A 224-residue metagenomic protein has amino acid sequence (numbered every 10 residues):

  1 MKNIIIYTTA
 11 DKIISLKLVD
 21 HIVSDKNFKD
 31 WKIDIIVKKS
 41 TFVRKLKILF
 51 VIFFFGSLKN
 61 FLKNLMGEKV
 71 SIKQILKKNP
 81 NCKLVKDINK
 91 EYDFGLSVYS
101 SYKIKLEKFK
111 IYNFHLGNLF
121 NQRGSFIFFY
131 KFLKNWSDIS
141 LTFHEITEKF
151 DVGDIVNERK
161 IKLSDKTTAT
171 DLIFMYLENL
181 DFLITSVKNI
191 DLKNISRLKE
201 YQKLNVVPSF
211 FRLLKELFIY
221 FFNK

Functional and structural regions predicted by a protein language model:
M1-K224: One-carbon transfer enzymes
